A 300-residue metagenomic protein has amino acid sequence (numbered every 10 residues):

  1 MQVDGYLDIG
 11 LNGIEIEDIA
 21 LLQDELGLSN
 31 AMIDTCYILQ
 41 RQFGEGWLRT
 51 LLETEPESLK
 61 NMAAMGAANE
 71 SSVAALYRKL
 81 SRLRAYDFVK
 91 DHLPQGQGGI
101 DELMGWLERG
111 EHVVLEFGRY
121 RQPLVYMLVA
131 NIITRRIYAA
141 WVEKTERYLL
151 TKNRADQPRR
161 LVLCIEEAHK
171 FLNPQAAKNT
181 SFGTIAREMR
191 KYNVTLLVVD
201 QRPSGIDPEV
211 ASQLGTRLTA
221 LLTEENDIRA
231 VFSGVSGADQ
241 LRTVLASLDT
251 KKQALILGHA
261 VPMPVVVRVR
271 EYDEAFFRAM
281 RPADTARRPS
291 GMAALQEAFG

Functional and structural regions predicted by a protein language model:
M1-T184, T250-P262: P-loop NTPase motor domains
I33-D34, Y138-V142, A186-K191, L221-E225 (+3 more regions): Glycine-rich loops and low-complexity Gly/Arg-rich segments that provide flexible linkers or classic glycine-based
E45-R49, G215, Q240, L257-G258 (+2 more regions): Alpha-helix boundary/capping detector
R119, E224, E271-D273: Non-catalytic surface loops within mature trypsin-like serine protease
A130-T134, G215, V235-S236, E271-D273: Short, solvent-exposed amphipathic alpha-helical segments in soluble enzyme and RNA/protein-processing domains
A177-T180, A211-Q213, E271: Short, glycine/charged-enriched secondary-structure capping and boundary segments
A186-R268: Conserved ATP-driven motor cores of ASCE-family P-loop NTPases powering translocation/secretion/packaging/pilus
K251-G300: Conserved P-loop NTPase motor module
